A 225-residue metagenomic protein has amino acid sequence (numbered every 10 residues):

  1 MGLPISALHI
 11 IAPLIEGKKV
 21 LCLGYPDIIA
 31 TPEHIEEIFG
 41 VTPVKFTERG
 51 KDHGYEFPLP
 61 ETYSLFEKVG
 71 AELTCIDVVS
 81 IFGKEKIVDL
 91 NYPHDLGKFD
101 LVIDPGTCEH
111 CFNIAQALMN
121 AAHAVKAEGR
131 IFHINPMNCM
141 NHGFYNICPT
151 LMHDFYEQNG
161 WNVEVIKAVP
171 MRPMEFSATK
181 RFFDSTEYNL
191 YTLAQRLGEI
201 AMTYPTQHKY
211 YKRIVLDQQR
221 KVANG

Functional and structural regions predicted by a protein language model:
M1-A12: A short, well-structured juxtamembrane/interface segment
I15-E36, F46-E48, D52: Conserved class I S-adenosyl-L-methionine
K19-L21, P60-N141: Conserved SAM-binding loop
P26-I28, P136-N141, A168-M171: Short "lid" loop at the C-terminus of a central beta-strand within the Rossmann-like core of SAM-dependent
I29-E33, F82-E85, C139-G143, I200-T203: Short catalytic/ligand-binding loop motif for oxyanion handling, primarily in non-cytosolic enzymes, centered on
V41-G70, I166-P170: Short mixed-charge
H142-V169: Conserved Class I S-adenosyl-L-methionine
E175-G225: Core SAM-dependent methyltransferase catalytic element
